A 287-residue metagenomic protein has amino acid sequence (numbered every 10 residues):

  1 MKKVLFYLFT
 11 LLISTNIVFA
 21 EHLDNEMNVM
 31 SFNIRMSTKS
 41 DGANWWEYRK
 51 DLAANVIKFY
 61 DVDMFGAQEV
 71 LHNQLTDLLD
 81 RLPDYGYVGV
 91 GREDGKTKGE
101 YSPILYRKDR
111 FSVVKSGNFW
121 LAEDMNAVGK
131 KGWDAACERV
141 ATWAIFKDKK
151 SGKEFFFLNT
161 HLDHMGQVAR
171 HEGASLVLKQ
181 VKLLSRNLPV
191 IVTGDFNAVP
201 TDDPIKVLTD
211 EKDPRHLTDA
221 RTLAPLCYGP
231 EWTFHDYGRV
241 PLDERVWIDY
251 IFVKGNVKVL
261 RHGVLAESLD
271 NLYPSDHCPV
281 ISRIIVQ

Functional and structural regions predicted by a protein language model:
K2, V18-R81, E93-E100, Q287: N-terminal, active-site-proximal structural segment of metallo-dependent hydrolase catalytic domains
V4-S14: Sec-dependent N-terminal signal peptides
E26-K39, S102, V114-F119, K153-D163: Active-site-proximal beta-strand elements of phosphoester/diester hydrolases
I34, E69, T160-L162, D195-F196 (+1 more regions): Active-site metal-binding loops of divalent metal-dependent hydrolases
M36-A43, V114, Q167, Y228-E231: Short, solvent-exposed loop/turn elements at domain surfaces
M64-F156, G263-V264: Structured beta-strand-rich core segments of catalytic domains in phosphoester-bond hydrolases
G66-Q68, V90, I191-D195, D219-T222: Active-site neighborhood of phospho(di)ester-bond hydrolases with catalytic His/Asp-centered motifs
R110, V168, E172, K179-V190 (+1 more regions): Metal-dependent phosphoester-hydrolase catalytic domains
